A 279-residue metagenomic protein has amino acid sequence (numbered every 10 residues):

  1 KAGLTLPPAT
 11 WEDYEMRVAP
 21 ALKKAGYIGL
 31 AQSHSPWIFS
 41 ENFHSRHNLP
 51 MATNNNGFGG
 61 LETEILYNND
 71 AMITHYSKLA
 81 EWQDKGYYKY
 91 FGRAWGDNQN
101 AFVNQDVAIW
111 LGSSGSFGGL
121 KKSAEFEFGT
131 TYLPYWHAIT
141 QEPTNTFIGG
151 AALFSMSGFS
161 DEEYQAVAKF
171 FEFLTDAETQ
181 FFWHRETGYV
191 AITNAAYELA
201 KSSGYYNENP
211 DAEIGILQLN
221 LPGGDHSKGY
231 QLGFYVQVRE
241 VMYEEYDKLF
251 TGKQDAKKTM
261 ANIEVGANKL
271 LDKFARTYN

Functional and structural regions predicted by a protein language model:
A2, W82-Y88, K122-V190, G223-S227: Extracytoplasmic/periplasmic substrate-recognition and gating elements
L6, L49-T74, K122, Y135-N145 (+3 more regions): Short, solvent-exposed loop/beta-turn-alpha elements that line the ligand-binding surface or hinge of extracytoplasmic
A9-M16, Y90-N104: Short helix-initiation/N-cap motifs at beta->coil->alpha
E12-E64, V107: Extracytoplasmic/periplasmic solute-binding protein
M16-L22, G60-G92: Glycine-centered hinge/linker elements that transmit conformational signals in sensory and ligand-binding systems
L22-H34, D176-T187, K269-N279: Bilobed periplasmic-binding protein-like "clamshell/Venus-flytrap" ligand-binding domains
A108-S113, G129-T131: Paired acidic/hydrophobic, glycine-rich loop segments that form the ligand-binding mouth/hinge of periplasmic-binding
T131, R185-E244, K248, R276-N279: Long, aromatic- and glycine/proline-rich binding clefts that accommodate carbohydrate-like moieties
